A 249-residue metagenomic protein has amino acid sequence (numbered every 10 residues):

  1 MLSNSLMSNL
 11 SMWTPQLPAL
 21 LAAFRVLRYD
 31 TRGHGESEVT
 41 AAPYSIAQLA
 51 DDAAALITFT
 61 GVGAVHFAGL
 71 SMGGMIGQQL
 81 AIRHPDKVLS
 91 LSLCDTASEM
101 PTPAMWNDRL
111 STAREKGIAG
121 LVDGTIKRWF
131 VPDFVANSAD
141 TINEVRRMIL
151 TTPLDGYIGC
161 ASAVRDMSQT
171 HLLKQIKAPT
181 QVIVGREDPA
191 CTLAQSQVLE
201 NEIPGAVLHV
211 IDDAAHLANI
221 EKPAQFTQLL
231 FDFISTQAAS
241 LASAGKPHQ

Functional and structural regions predicted by a protein language model:
M1-A42: Conserved HGGG/HGGXW glycine-rich cap/lid loop of the alpha/beta-hydrolase fold
D30, H66, L89-S92: Residue in the alpha/beta-hydrolase core beta-strand immediately N-terminal to the catalytic nucleophile
Q48-V65: Conserved acidic catalytic loop of the alpha/beta-hydrolase fold
M75-R83, K87-V122: Flexible "cap/lid" loop of the alpha/beta hydrolase fold
P101-A104, E115-Q175: Conserved alpha/beta-hydrolase catalytic His-Asp/Glu region
I176, V182-V184: Short beta-strand/loop motif that positions the catalytic acidic residue of the alpha/beta-hydrolase fold
R186-C191: Acidic catalytic loop of the alpha/beta-hydrolase fold
A206-Q249: Catalytic active-site module of serine/aspartate enzymes centered on a nucleophile-bearing elbow/loop
